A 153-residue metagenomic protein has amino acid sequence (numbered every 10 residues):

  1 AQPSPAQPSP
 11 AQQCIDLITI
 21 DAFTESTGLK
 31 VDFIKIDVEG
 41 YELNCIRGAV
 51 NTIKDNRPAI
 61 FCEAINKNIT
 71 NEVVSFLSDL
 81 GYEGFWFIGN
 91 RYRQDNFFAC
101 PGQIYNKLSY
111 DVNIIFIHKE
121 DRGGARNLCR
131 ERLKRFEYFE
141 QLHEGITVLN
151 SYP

Functional and structural regions predicted by a protein language model:
A1-N56, N68-E72: Short internal loop-to-helix segment that lines adenine-nucleotide cofactor pockets
R57-F61: Proline-aspartate-enriched helix->loop->beta-strand connector
C62-A64, I88: A cross-domain feature marking catalytic cores of carbohydrate-active enzymes and several ubiquitous metabolic/repair
T70-P153: Rossmann-like AdoMet/SAM-dependent catalytic core
